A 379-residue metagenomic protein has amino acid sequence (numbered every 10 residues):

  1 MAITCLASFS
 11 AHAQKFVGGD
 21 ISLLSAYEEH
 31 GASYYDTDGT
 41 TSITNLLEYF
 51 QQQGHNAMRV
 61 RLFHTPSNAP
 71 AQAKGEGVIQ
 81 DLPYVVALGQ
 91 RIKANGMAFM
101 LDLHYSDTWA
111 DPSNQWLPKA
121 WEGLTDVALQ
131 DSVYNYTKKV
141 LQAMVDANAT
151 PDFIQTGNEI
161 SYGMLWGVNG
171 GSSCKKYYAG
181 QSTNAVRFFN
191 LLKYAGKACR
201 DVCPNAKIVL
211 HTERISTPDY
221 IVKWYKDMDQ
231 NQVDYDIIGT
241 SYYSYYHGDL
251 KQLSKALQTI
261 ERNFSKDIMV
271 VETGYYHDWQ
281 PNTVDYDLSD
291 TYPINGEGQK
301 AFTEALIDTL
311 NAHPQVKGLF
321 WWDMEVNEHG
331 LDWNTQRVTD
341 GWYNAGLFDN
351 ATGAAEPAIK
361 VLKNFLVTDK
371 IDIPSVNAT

Functional and structural regions predicted by a protein language model:
M1-S8: Bacterial N-terminal signal peptides
F9-A13: Sec/Tat signal peptide C-region and signal peptidase I cleavage site
Q14-L46: Boundary/entry segment of secreted carbohydrate-active catalytic domains
V17-I21, M58-V60, F99-L103, D152-T156 (+4 more regions): Hydrophobic faces of well-ordered beta-strands that scaffold small-molecule active sites in alpha/beta enzyme cores
S22-L24, F63-T65, H104-T108, T156-S161 (+4 more regions): Active-site beta-loop-alpha junctions enriched in small/polar residues
E29, Y34-Y35, C174, K255 (+3 more regions): Aromatic-rich peripheral "rim/lid" segments of glycoside hydrolase catalytic domains that contact and position glycan
I43-L47, V186, K197, D201-L210 (+3 more regions): Glycoside hydrolase catalytic-domain groove-lining segments
E48-N184, F188-K207, E213: Substrate-binding cleft and catalytic face of glycoside hydrolase catalytic domains, especially the flexible beta-alpha
